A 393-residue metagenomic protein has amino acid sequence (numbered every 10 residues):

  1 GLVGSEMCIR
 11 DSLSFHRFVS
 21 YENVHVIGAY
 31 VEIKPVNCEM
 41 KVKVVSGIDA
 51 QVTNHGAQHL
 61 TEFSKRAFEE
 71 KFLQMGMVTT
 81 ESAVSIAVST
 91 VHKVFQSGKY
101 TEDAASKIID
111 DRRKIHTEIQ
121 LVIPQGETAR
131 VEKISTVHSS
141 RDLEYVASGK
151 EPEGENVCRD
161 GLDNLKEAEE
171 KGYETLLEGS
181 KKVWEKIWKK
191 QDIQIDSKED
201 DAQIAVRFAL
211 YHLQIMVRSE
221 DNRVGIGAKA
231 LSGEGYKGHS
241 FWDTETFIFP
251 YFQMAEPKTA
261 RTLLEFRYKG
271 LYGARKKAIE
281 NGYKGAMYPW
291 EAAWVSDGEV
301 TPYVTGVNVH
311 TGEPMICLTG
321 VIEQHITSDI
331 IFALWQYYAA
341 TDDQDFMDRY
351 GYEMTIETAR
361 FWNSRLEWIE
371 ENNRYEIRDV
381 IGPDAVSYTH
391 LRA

Functional and structural regions predicted by a protein language model:
G1, S5-E6, R10-Y236, G273-R275: Acidic/polar, glycine-enriched structural segments that form the non-catalytic walls/loops of the carbohydrate-binding
H16, Y30-E32, V45-D49, Q120 (+7 more regions): Short, well-ordered alpha-helical packing segments
V24-V26, W242, Y283, H325-T327 (+3 more regions): Short, solvent-exposed loop/turn segments at the edges of secondary structure
K34-M40, S219, M254-K258, E367-N373: Secondary-structure boundary elements
K114, T311-L318, R360-N363: Conserved alpha/beta core surface patches that mediate binding of polyanionic ligands
T175-D342: Substrate-binding groove/exosite segments of carbohydrate-active enzymes
D345-D348: The substrate-binding groove and active-site-proximal loops of carbohydrate-active enzymes, especially glycoside
E357, F361-R392: Acidic/histidine-rich catalytic neighborhood
